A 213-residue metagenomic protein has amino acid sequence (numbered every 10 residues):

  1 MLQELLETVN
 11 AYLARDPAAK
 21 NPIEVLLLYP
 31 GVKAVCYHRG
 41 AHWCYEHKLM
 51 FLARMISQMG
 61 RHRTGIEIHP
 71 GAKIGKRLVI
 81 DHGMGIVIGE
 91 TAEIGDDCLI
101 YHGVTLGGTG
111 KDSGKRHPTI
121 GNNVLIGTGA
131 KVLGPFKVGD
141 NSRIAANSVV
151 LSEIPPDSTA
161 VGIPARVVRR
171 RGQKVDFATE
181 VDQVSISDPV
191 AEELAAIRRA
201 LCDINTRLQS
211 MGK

Functional and structural regions predicted by a protein language model:
M1-R61, V175-K213: Terminal amphipathic alpha-helical/low-complexity segments used for targeting or macromolecular assembly
R61-V168: Structural signal for interior beta-strand "rungs" in well-ordered beta-sheet cores of soluble enzyme domains
